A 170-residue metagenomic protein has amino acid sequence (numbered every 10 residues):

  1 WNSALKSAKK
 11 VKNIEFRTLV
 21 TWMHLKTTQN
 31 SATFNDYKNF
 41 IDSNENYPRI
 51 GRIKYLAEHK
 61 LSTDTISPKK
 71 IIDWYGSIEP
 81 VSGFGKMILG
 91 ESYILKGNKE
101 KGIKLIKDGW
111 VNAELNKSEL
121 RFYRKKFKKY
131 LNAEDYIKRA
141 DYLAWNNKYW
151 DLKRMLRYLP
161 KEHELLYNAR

Functional and structural regions predicted by a protein language model:
W1-R170: Alpha-helical solenoid repeat scaffolds
